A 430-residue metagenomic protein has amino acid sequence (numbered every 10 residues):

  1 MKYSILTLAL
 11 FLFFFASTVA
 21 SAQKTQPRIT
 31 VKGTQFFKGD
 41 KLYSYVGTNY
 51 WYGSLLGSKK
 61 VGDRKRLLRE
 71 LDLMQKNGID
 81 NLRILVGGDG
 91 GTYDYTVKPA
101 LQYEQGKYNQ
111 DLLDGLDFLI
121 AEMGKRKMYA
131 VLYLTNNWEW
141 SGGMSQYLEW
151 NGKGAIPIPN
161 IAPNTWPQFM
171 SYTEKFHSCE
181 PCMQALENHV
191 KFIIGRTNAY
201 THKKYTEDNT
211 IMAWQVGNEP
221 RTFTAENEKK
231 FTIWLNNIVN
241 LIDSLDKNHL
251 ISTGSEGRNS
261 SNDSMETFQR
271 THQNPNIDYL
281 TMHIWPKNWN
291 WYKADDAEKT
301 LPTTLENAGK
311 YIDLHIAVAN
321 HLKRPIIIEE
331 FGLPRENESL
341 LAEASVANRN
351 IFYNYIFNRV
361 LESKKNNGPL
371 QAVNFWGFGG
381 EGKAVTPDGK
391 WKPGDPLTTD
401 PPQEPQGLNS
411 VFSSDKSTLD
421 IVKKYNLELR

Functional and structural regions predicted by a protein language model:
M1-K24: Bacterial Sec-dependent N-terminal signal peptides
K24-W291, T300-P325, F331-V360, K364-S410 (+1 more regions): Active-site mouth of glycoside hydrolases
D295: Amphipathic helical hotspot of TIR/SEFIR-family domains
